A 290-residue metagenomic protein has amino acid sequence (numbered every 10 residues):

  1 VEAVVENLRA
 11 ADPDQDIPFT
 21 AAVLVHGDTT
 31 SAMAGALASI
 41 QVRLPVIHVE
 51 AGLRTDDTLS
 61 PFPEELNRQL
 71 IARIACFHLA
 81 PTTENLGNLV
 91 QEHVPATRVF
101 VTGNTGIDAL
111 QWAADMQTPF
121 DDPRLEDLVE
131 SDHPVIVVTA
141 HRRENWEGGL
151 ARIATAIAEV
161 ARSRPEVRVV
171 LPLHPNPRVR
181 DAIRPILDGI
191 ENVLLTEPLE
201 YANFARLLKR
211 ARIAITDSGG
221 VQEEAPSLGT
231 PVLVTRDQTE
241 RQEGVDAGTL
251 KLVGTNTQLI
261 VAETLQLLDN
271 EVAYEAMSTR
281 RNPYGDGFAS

Functional and structural regions predicted by a protein language model:
V1-P95: Active-site and donor-binding regions of nucleotide-sugar-utilizing enzymes
D16, T118-R210: Donor-nucleotide binding loops and adjacent catalytic segments primarily of GT-B fold Leloir glycosyltransferases
L24-H26, M33, L37, H48-A51 (+2 more regions): A donor-sugar binding/catalytic signature common to diverse glycosyltransferases and related nucleotide-sugar
I71-G148, V253, A273: A nucleotide-sugar donor-handling region in carbohydrate enzymes
V99, N192-L194, L250: Short, conserved active-site loop motifs that form the nucleotide-linked donor/cofactor pocket
K251-S290: Leloir-type glycosyltransferase catalytic cores
